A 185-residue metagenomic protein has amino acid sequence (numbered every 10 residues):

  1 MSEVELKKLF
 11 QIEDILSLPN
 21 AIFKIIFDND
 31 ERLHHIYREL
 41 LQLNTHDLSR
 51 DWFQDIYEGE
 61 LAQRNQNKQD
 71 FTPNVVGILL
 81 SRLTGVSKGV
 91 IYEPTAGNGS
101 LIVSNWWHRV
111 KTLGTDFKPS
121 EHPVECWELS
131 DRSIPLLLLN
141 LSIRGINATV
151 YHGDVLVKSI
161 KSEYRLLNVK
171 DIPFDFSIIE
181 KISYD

Functional and structural regions predicted by a protein language model:
M1-D185: Class I S-adenosyl-L-methionine-dependent methyltransferase catalytic core
